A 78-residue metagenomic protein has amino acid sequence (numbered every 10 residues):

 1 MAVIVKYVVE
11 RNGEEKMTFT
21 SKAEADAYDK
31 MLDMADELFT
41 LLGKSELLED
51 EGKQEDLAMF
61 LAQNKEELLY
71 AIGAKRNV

Functional and structural regions predicted by a protein language model:
M1-E14: Short aromatic-glycine-(Arg/Gly/Cys) micro-motifs in beta-strand/loop hairpins
Y7-V9, L38, L61: Generic structural hydrophobic/aromatic packing signal, biased to beta-strands
E24-D33: Short active-site loop/helix that positions an aromatic residue
D33-Q54: Charged/polar low-complexity intrinsically disordered segments, enriched in acidic residues
L47-V78: Short, charge-rich amphipathic interface segments used for partner binding and complex assembly
